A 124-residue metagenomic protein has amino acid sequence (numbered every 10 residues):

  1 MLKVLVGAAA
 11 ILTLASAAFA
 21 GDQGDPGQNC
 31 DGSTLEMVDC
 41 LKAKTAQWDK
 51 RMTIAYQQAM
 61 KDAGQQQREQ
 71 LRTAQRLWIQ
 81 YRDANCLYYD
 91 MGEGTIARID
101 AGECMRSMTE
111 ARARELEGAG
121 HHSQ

Functional and structural regions predicted by a protein language model:
M1-A8: Bacterial N-terminal signal peptides that target proteins for export
L14-A18: N-terminal signal peptide c-region/cleavage motif recognized by signal peptidases
F19-Q124: N-terminal alpha-helical modules
